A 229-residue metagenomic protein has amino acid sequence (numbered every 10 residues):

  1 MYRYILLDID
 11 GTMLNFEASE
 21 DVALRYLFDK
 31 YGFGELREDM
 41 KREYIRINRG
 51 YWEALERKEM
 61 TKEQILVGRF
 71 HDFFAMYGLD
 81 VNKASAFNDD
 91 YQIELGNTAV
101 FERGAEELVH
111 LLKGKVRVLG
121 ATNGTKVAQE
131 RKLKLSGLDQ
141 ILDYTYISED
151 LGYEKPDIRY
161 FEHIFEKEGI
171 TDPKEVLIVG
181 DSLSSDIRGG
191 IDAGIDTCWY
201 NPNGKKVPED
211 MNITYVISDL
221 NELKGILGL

Functional and structural regions predicted by a protein language model:
M1-I5, H110, K126-L229: Asp-based, Mg2+/Mn2+-dependent phosphohydrolase catalytic module
Y2-R103: N-terminal helical cap/lid subdomain that shapes the substrate entry/recognition surface in HAD-like hydrolases
T12, T122, T197: Ser/Thr-centric signal marking residues that sit in or immediately flank functional binding/regulatory motifs
N15-F16, G120-A121, Y215: Small/polar loops that bind or transfer phosphate-bearing groups
E17-A18, E102, E106, D157-I158 (+1 more regions): Conserved strand-to-helix beginnings and helix N-cap segments that scaffold or border functional pockets
G32, G78, K115-V116, G137 (+2 more regions): Glycine-centered loop/turn motif at secondary-structure junctions
E56, T122, I178: Short glycine/serine/threonine-biased micro-segments
A86-N88, E94-V100, A105-S136, L142-S148: Substrate-recognition element of Asp-dependent hydrolases with the DxDx(T/V) motif
